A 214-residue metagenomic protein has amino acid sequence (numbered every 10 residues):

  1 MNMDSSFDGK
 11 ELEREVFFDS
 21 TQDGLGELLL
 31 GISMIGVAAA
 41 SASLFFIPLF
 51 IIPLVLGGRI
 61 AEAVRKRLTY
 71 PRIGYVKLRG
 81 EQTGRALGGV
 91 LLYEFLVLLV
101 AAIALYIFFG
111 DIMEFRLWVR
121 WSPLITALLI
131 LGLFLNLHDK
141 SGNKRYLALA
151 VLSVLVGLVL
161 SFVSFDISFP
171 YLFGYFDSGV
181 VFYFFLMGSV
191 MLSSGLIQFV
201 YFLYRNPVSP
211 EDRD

Functional and structural regions predicted by a protein language model:
M1-L29, Y70-I73: N-terminal juxtamembrane cytosolic/stromal segments of multi-pass membrane proteins
L30-M113: Selected alpha-helical membrane-embedding segments in polytopic membrane proteins
L49-G57, I112-T126, F182-L186: Structural signature of hydrophobic alpha-helical transmembrane segments
A127-K144, L158-F162, F199: Alpha-helical transmembrane segments in multipass membrane proteins, preferentially the mid-helix core
R145-G157: Central hydrophobic cores of alpha-helical transmembrane segments in multi-pass integral membrane proteins
G157-S178: Hydrophobic alpha-helical transmembrane segments in multi-pass integral membrane proteins
V180-I197: Small-residue-rich transmembrane alpha-helices that serve as helix-helix interface/gating elements in multipass
Y204-D214: Short, highly charged, low-complexity non-transmembrane loops/tails of multi-pass membrane proteins
